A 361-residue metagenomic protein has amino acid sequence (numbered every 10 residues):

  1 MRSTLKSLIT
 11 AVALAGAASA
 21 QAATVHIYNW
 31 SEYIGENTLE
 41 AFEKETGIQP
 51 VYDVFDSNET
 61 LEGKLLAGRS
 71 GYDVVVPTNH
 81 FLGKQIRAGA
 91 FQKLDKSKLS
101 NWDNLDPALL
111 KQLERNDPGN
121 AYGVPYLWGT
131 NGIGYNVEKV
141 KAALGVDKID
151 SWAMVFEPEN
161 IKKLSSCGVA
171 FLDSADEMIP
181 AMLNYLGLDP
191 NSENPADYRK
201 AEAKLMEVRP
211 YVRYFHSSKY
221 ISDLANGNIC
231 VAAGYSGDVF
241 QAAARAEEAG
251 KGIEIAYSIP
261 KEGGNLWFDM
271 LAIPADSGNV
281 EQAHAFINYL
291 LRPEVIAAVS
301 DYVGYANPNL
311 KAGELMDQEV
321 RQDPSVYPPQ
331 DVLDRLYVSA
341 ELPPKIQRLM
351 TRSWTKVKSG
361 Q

Functional and structural regions predicted by a protein language model:
M1-Q21: Gram-negative bacterial Sec-dependent N-terminal signal peptides
A22-Q85: Early extracytoplasmic/lumenal segment of secretory-pathway proteins
V76, L82, I86-Y211, I221-A225: Extracytoplasmic ligand-binding site segments that recognize negatively charged/polar headgroups
F81-K84, V231-G252: A ligand-binding cleft/hinge motif common to bilobed small-molecule-binding domains
Q92-D103, A153, A249-N265, P274-D276: Short beta-strand->loop
Y198-E207, R213, K251-A272: Periplasmic-binding protein-like
S222, Q330-Q361: Conserved C-terminal helix/tail region of periplasmic/extracytoplasmic solute-binding proteins
D269, P274-R335: Mature extracytoplasmic/periplasmic domains
